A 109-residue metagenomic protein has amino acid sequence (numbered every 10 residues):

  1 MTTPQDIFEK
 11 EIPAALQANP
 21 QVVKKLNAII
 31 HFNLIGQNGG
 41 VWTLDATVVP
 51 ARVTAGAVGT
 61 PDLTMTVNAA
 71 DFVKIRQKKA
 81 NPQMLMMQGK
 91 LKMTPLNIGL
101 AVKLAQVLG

Functional and structural regions predicted by a protein language model:
M1-G109: Feature captures hydrophobic
